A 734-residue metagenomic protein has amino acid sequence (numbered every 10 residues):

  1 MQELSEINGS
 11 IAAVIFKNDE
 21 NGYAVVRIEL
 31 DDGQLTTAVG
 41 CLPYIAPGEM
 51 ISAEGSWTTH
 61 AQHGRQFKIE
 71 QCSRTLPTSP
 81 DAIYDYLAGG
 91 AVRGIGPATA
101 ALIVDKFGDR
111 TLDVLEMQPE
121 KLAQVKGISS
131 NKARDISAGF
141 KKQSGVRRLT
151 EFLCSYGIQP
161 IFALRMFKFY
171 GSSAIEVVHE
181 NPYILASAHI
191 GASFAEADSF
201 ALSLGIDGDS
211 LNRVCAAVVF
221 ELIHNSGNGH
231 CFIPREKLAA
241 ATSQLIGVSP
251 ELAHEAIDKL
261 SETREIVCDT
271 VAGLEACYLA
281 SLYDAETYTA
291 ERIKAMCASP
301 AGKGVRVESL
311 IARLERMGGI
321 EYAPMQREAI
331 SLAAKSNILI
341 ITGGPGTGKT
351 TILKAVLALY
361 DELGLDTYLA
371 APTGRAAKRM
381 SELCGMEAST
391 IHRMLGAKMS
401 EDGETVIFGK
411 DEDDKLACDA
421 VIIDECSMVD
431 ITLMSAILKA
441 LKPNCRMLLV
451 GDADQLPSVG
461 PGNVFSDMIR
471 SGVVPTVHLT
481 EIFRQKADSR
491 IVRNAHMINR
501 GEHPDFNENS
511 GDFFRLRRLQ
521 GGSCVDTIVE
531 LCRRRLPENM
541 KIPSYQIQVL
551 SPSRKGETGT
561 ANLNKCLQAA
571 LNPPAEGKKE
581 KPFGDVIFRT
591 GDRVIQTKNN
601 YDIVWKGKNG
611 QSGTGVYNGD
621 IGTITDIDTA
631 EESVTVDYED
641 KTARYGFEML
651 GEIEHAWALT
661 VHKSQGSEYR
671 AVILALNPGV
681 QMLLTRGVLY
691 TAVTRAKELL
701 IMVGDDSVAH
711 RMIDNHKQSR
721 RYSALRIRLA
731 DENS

Functional and structural regions predicted by a protein language model:
M1-R306: Accessory, non-ATPase domains that flank or precede helicase/AAA+ motor cores in DNA-metabolism machines
V14, A53, Q596, I624-I627 (+1 more regions): A generic structural signal for residues embedded in beta-strands
G48-M50, G591, G619: Loop/turn positions that initiate beta-strands
F232, R327-I330, S336-N509: ASCE P-loop NTPase helicase motor core
T270-G344, T351: Pre-Walker A segment
K349, A453-T614, T625, E732: Conserved helicase motor core of P-loop NTPases
R500, N618-S734: C-terminal accessory regions
